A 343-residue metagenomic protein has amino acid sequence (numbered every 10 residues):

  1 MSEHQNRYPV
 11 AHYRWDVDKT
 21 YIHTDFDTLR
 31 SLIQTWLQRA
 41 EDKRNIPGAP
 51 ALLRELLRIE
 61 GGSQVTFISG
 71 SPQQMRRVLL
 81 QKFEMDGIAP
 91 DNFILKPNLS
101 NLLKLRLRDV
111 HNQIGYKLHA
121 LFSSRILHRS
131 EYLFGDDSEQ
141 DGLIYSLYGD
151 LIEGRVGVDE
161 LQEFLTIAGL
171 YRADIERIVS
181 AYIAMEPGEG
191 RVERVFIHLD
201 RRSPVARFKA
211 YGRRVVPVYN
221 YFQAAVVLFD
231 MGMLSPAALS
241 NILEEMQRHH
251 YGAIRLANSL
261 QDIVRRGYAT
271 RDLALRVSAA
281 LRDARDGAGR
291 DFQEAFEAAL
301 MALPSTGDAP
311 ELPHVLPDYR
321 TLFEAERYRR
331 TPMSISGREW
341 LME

Functional and structural regions predicted by a protein language model:
M1-W15, D291-E343: Non-catalytic pre-domain segments flanking phosphatase-related domains
S2-L107, I178, Y182, E186 (+3 more regions): Alpha-helical substrate-recognition element adjacent to the catalytic core
R58, Q81-I88, S123-I126, S146-G154: Short, surface-exposed basic-aromatic patches at helix termini and helix-loop junctions that form
M75-Q81, K104-R106, D141-G149, A206-K209: A short acidic (Asp/Glu
E84-M85, K104-L127: Cofactor-binding active-site loop characterized by glycine-rich and histidine/acidic residues
L121-S138, G142: Conserved Lys-Pro-Asp/Glu-containing loop-to-beta segment of HAD-superfamily phosphomonoesterases, centered on
E153-G190: Short mixed-charge
V192, Y221-L275: Charged, amphipathic alpha-helical linkers/stalks
